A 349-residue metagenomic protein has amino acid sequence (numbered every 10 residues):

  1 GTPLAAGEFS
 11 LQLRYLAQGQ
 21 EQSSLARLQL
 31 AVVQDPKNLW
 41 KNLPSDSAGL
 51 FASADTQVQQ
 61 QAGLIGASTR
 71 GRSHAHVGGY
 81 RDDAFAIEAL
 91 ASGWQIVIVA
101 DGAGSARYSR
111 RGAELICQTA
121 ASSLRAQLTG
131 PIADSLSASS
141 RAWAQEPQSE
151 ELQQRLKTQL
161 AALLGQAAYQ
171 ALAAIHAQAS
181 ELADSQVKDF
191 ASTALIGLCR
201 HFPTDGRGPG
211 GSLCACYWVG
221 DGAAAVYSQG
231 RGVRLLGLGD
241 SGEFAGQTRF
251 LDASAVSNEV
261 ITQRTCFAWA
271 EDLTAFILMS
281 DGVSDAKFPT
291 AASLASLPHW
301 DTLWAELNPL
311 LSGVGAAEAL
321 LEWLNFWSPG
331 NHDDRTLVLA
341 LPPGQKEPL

Functional and structural regions predicted by a protein language model:
G1-A5: Extracellular/luminal low-complexity segments enriched in Ser/Thr/Pro
A6-E8, Q12-G19, Q29-W40, P44-D46 (+2 more regions): C-terminal catalytic subdomain
Q29, V33-S122, G222, A253-E259 (+2 more regions): N-terminal entry segment of metal-dependent catalytic domains or homologous docking segments
G63-G79, A171-S185, A191, I196 (+4 more regions): PP2C/PPM family metal-dependent serine/threonine protein phosphatase catalytic domain, recognizing the conserved
V97-D101, Y217-V219, I277-M279: Short hydrophobic beta-strand that contains or immediately precedes a catalytic carboxylate
A106-S109, V226-S228, A286-F288, P348: Short helix/loop capping segments that flank catalytic or ligand/cofactor-binding pockets
R125-S135: Flexible helix-coil linker/hinge segments at domain or subdomain boundaries
L136-S228, V260-A270, P329-H332, L337: Catalytic core of PPM/PP2C metal-dependent serine/threonine phosphatase domains
